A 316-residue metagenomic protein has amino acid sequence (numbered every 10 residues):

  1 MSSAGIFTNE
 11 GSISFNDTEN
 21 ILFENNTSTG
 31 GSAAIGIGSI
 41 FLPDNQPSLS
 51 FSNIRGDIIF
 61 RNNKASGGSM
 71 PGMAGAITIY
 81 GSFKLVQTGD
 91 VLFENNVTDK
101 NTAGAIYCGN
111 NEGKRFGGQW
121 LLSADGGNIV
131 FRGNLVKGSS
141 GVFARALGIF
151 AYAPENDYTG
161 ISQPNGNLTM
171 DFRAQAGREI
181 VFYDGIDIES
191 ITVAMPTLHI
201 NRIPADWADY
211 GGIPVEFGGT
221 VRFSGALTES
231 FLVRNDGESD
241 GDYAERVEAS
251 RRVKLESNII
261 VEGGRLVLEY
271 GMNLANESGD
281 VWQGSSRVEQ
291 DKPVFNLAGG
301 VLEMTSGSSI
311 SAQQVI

Functional and structural regions predicted by a protein language model:
M1-G31, I35-T102, Y107-S139, R145-G219 (+3 more regions): Surface-exposed loop/turn motifs in large extracellular/passenger domains
